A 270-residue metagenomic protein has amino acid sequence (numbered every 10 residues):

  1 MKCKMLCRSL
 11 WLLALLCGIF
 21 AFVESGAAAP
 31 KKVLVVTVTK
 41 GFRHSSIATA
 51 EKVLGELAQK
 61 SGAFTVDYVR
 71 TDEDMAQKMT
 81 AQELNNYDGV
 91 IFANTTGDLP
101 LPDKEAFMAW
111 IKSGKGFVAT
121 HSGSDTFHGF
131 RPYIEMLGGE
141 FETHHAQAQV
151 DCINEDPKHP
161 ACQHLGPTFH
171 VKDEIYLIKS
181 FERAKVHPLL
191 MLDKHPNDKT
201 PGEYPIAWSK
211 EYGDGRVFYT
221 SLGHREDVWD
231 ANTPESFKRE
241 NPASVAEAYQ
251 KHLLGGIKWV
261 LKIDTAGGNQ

Functional and structural regions predicted by a protein language model:
M1-C7: N-terminal secretory signal peptides that target proteins for export/translocation
S9-A21: Bacterial N-terminal signal peptides
G18-P30: Bacterial Sec-dependent signal peptides at the C-terminal "C-region" and cleavage site
A28-K31, T37, S45-A48, K52-K60 (+4 more regions): Extracellular ligand-binding/catalytic regions of CAZymes and related secreted enzymes and adhesion modules
K32-V38, F42-T126: Helical hinge/lid and interdomain linker segments adjacent to catalytic or ligand-binding clefts that mediate domain
A48, K52, Q77-K78, E105 (+5 more regions): A structural signal for well-ordered alpha-helical segments within the folded catalytic domains of diverse enzymes
D67, N86, G139, H144-Y219: Catalytic beta-strand/loop cores that center a nucleophilic Ser/Cys/Thr and support acyl-enzyme chemistry
G97-H164: A glycine-rich, often tryptophan-bearing local segment used as a flexible ligand/cofactor-contacting loop or short
